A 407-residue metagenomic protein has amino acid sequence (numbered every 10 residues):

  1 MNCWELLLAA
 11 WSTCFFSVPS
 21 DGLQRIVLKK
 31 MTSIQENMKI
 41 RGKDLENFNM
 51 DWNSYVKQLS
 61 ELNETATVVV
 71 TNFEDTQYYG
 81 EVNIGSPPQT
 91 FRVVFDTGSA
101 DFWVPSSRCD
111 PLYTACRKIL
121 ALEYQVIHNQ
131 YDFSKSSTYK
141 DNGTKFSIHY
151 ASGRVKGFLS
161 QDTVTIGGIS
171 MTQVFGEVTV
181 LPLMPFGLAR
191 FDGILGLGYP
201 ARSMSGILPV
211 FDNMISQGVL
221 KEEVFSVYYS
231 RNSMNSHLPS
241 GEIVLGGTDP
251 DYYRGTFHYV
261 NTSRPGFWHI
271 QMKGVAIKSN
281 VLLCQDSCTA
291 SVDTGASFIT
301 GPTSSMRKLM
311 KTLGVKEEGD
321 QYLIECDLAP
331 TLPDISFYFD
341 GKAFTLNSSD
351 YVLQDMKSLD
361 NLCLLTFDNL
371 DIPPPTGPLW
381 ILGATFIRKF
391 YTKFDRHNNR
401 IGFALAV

Functional and structural regions predicted by a protein language model:
N2-N37, D44, E74-T76, G85-P87 (+9 more regions): Aspartic protease catalytic domain
S60-V69, F73-R190, Y322, S336 (+1 more regions): Signature of the N-terminal lobe/flap region of pepsin-like aspartyl proteases
R108-D110, A201, D249-D251, S305: Acidic glycine-/aspartate-rich tracts in secreted/extracellular proteins
G143-S147, I207-N213, T312-E325: Charged, amphipathic alpha-helical segments
G196: C-terminal reverse transcriptase regions that engage the nucleic-acid substrate
Y199, V219-N232, S236-G246: Extended, H/D-rich, highly charged conserved domains that either
L238-S287: Flexible, small-/acidic-enriched active-site or ligand-binding loops
